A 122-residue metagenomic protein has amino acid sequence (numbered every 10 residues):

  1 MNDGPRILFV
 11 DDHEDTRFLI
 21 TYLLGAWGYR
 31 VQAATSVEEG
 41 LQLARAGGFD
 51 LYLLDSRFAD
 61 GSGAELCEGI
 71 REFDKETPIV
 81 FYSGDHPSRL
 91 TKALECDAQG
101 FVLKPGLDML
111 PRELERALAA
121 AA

Functional and structural regions predicted by a protein language model:
E14-Q32: Two-component/phosphorelay signaling modules centered on CheY-like receiver
A33-L51: Acidic, metal-coordinating helix/loop segments flanking the phosphotransfer/catalytic sites of two-component signaling
S36, S62-E65: Acidic catalytic/metal-coordinating carboxylates
D55: Active-site residues of response regulator receiver
A59: The feature encodes the CheY-like receiver
A64-K75: Short amphipathic alpha-helix used as the core "switch/output" element in two-component signaling
E65, D85-R112: Alpha4 helix (beta4-alpha4-beta5 surface) of REC/receiver domains from two-component response regulators
